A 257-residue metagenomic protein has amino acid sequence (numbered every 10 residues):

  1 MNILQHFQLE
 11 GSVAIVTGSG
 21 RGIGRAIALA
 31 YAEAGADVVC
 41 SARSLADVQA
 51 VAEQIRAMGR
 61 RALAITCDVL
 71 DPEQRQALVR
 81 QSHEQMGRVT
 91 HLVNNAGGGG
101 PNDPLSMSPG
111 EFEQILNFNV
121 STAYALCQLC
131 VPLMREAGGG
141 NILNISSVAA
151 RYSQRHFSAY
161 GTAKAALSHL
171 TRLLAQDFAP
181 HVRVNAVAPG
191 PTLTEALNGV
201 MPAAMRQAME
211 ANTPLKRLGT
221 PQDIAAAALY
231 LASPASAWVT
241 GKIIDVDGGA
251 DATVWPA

Functional and structural regions predicted by a protein language model:
N2-Q5, Y152, L229, T240-A257: Short C-terminal tail/terminal secondary-structure segment of NAD(P)H-dependent dehydrogenase/reductase domains
V13, G20-G22: Conserved glycine-rich cofactor-binding loop
V93, A179-R183, V239-G241: Short, small/polar-rich loop/turn modules that mediate ligand/substrate recognition or access, typified
D103-L116, L197, M209: Substrate-binding pocket helix/loop in short-chain dehydrogenase/reductase
C127, A163, T171: Active-site helix of classical SDR
P132, A175-P180, A237: Alpha-helical segment proximal to the catalytic Tyr-Lys
S147: Residue(s) in the substrate-gating loop at a strand-loop-helix junction that position the organic substrate next
